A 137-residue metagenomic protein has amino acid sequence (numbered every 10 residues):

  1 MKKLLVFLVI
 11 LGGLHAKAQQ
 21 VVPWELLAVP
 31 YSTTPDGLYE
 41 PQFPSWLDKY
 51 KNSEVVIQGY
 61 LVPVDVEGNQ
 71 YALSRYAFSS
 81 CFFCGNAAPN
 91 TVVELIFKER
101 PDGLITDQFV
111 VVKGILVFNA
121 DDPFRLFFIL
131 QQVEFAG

Functional and structural regions predicted by a protein language model:
K3-G13: Sec-dependent N-terminal signal peptides
A18-G137: OB-fold and OB-like single-stranded nucleic-acid-recognition modules and their adjacent interaction interfaces
